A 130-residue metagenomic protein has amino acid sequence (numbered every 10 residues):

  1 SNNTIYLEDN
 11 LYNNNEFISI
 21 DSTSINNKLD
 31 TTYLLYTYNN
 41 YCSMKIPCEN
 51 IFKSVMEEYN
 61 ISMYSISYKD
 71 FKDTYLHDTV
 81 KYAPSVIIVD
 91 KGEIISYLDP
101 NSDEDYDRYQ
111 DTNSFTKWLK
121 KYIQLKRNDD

Functional and structural regions predicted by a protein language model:
S1-I5: Short, compositionally biased "basic patch" segments
Y6, L11-Y12, D21-Y59: Local sequence-structure signature of Cys/Sec-based thiol-disulfide redox active-site neighborhoods
I25-N26, T74-D78: Short amphipathic alpha-helix with an adjacent loop that forms part of the alpha/beta core around
L34-L35, M63, V86: Hydrophobic beta-strand anchors of alpha/beta hydrolase catalytic cores
N40-M44, K69-K72, I94-I95: Solvent-exposed loop/turn segments at secondary-structure junctions within structured extracellular/periplasmic domains
S65-S67: Residue-level recognition of beta-strand->loop/alpha-helix junctions
H77-D90: Structural micro-motif
I88-D130: Non-catalytic, surface beta->alpha helical segment in thiol-disulfide oxidoreductase systems
